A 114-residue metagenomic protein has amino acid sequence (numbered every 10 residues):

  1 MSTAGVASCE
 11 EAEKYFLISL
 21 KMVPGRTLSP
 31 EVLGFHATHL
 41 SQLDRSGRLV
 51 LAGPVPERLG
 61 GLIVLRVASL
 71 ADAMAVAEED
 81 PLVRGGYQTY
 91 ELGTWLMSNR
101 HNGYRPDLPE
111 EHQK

Functional and structural regions predicted by a protein language model:
M1-K114: Conserved, structured core segments of small domains
